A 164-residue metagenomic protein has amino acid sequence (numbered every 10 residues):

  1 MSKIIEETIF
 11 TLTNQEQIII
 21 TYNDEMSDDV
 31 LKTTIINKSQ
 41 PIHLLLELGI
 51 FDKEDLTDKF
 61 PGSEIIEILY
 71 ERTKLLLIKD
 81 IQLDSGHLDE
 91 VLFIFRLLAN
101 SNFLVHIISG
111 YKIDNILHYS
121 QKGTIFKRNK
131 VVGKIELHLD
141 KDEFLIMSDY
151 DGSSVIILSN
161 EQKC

Functional and structural regions predicted by a protein language model:
M1-C164: Structured alpha/beta or helical-core interaction and ligand-binding surfaces enriched in interleaved
